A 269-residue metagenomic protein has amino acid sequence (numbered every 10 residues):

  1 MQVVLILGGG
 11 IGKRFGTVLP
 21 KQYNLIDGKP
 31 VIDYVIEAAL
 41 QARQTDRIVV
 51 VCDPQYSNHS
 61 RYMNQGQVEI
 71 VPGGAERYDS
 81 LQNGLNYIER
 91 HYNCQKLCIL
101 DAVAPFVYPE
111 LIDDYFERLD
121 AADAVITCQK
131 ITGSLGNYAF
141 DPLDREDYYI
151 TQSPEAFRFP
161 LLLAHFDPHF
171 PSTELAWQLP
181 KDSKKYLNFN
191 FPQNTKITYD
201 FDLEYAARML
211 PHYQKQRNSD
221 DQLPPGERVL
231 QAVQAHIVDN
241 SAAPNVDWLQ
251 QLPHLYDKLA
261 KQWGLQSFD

Functional and structural regions predicted by a protein language model:
M1-L5, R118, N194, D200-D269: SAM-dependent methyltransferases
M1-P54, Q231-I237, Q250: N-terminal glycine-rich phosphate-binding loop and ensuing alpha1 helix
I6, I32, G84, D101 (+3 more regions): Residue-level signal for inorganic ion chemistry
K13-P20, N24, K29, D144-S153 (+1 more regions): Small-residue (G/A/S/T)-rich helix-start motifs and N-terminal tracts that mark the onset
Q55-R61, N245: Short, charged/polar "capping" segments at the starts of alpha-helices and the immediately preceding loops
M63-K96: Short phosphate-binding loop-to-helix
R77, A102-F106: Acidic metal-phosphate-binding loop of nucleotide-sugar-dependent transferases
F106-F189, H236-P244, Q250-Q251, Y256-D269: Conserved core of the sugar-phosphate nucleotidyltransferase
